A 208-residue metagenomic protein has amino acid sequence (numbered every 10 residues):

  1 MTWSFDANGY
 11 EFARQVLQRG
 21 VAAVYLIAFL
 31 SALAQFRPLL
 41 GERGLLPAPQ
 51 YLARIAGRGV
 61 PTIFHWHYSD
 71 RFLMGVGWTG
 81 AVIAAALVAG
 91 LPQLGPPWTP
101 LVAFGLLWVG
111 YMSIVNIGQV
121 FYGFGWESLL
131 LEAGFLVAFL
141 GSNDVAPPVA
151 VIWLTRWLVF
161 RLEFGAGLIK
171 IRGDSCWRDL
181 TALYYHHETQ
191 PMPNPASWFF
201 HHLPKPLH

Functional and structural regions predicted by a protein language model:
M1-H208: Alpha-helical membrane-anchoring segments
